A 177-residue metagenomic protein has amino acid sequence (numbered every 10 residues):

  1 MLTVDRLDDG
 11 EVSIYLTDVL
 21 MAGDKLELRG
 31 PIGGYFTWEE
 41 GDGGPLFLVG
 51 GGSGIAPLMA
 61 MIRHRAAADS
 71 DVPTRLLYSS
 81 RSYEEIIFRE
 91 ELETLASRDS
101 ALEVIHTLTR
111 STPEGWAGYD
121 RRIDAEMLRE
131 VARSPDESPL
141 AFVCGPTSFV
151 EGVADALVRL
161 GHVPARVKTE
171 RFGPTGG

Functional and structural regions predicted by a protein language model:
M1-K25, S80-S82, E93, T107-S111: Ferredoxin-reductase
E11-V12, G33-E40: Short, Lys/Arg- and Gly-enriched loop/turn segments at beta-strand edges
W38-G50: Short, compositionally biased
G43, H64-T74: Conserved S-adenosyl-L-methionine
G50-S53, P146: Glycine-rich Rossmann-fold phosphate-binding loop(s) that bind the pyrophosphate of adenine dinucleotide cofactors
I55-A67: Histidine-anchored nucleotide/phosphate-binding helix
V72-G177: Reductase modules of NAD(P)H-dependent flavoproteins
